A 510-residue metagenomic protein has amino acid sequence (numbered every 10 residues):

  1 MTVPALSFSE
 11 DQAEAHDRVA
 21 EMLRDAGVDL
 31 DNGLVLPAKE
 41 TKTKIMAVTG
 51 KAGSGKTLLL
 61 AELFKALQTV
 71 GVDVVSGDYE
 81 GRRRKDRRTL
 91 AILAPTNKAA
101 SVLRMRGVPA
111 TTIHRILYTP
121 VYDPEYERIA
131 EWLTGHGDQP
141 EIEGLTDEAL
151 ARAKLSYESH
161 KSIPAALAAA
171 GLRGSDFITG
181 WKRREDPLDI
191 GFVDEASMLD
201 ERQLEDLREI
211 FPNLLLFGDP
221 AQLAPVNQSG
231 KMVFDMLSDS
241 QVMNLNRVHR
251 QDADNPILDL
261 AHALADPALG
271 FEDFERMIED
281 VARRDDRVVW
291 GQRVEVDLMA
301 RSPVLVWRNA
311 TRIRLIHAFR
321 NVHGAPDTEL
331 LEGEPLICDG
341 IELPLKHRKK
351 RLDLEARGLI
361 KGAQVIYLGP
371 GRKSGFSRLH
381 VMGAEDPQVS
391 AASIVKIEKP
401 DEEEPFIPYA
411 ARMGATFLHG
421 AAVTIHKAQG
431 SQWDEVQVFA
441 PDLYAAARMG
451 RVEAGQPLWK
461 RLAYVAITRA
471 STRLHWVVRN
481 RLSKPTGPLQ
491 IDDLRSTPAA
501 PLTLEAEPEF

Functional and structural regions predicted by a protein language model:
M1-L6, R18, A47-T49: Conserved adenine-nucleotide phosphate-binding loops and their immediately adjacent elements
L6-L34: N-terminal pre-P-loop "Q-motif" helix
Q12, T96, D200, W307-N309: Helix N-cap/beta->alpha junction signal
G27, A38-K42, V74-V75, E205 (+3 more regions): Conserved helicase motor core of P-loop NTPases
P37-T134, Q139, E143-M277: ASCE P-loop NTPase helicase motor core
T41, R84-R87, R183-P187, E209 (+4 more regions): Flexible, charged surface loops at secondary-structure boundaries
S54-A61, A110-I113, T119, A300-F510: Core RecA-like ATPase module of SF1/SF2 helicases and allied nucleic-acid translocases
E195-S197, W290-D297, T416-T424: Phosphate-interacting basic helix/loop segments used at nucleotide- and nucleic-acid interfaces
